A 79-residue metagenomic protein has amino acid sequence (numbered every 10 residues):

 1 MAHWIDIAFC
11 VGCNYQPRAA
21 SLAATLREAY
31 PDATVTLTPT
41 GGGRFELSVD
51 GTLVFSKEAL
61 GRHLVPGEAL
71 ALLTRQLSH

Functional and structural regions predicted by a protein language model:
M1-H79: Domain-level signature for proteins that mediate thiol-based redox and metal-cofactor handling
